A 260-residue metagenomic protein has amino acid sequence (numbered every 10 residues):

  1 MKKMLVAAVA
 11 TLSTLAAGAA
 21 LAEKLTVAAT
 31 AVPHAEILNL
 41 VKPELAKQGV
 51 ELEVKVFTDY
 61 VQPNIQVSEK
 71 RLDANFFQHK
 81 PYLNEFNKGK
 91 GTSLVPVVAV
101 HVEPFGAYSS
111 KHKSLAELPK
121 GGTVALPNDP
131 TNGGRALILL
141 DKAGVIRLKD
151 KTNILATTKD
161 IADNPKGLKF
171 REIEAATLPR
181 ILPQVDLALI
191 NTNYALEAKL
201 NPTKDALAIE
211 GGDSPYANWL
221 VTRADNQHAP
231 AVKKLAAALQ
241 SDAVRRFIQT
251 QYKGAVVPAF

Functional and structural regions predicted by a protein language model:
A22-V32, V50-V56, T123-V124: Short, well-ordered beta-strand elements
K55-I65, T152-R180: Short helix-initiation/N-cap motifs at beta->coil->alpha
V56-Y60, N75-N84, H101, E174-A175 (+2 more regions): Beta->alpha turn/N-cap motifs
S68-Q78, G122, V145, K166-K169 (+1 more regions): Alpha-to-beta junction loops
E85-V97, H112, Q184, L189 (+1 more regions): Ligand-binding "clamshell"
V97-I146: A conserved helix-loop-strand patch within extracytoplasmic ligand-binding domains of the periplasmic binding
A99-Y108, L196-A231, A236-Q240, V257-F260: Periplasmic-binding protein-like
G134-D141, L239-P258: Periplasmic-binding protein-like
